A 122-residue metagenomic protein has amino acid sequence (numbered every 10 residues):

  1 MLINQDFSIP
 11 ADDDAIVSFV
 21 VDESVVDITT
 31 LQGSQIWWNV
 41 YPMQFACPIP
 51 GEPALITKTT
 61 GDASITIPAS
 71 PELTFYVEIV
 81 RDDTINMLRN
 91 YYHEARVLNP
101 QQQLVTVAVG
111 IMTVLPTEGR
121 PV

Functional and structural regions predicted by a protein language model:
M1-V122: Contiguous segments within soluble domain cores/interaction surfaces
